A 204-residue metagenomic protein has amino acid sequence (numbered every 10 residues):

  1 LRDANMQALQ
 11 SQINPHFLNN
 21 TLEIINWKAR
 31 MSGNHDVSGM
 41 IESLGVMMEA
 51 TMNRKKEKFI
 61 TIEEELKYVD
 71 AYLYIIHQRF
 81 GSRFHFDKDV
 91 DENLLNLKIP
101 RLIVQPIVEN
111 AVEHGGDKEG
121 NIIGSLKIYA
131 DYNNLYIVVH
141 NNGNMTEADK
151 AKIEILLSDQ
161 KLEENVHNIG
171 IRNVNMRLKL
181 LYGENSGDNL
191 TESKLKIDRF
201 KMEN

Functional and structural regions predicted by a protein language model:
L1-T191: Two-component histidine phosphotransfer core
S193-L195: Intrinsic disorder
